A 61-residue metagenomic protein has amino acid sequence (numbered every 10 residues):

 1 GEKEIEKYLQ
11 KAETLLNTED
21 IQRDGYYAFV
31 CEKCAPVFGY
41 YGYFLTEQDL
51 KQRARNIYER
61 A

Functional and structural regions predicted by a protein language model:
G1-A61: Intrinsic-disorder-linked linear interaction elements in eukaryotic regulatory proteins
